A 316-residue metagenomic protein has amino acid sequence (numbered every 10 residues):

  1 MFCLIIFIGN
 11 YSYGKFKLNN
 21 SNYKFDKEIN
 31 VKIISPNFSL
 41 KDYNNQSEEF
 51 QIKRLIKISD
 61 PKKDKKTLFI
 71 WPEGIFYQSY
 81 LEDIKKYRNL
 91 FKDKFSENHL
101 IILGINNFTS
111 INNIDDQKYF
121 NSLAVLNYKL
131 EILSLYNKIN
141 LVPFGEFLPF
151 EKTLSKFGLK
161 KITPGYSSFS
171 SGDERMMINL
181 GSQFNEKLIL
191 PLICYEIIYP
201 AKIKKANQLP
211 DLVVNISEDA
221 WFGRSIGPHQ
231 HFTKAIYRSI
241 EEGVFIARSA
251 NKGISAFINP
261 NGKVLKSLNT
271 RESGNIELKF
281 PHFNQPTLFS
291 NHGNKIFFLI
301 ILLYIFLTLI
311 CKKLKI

Functional and structural regions predicted by a protein language model:
M1-I316: Enzyme catalytic cores with a strong preference for nitrogen-chemistry domains
